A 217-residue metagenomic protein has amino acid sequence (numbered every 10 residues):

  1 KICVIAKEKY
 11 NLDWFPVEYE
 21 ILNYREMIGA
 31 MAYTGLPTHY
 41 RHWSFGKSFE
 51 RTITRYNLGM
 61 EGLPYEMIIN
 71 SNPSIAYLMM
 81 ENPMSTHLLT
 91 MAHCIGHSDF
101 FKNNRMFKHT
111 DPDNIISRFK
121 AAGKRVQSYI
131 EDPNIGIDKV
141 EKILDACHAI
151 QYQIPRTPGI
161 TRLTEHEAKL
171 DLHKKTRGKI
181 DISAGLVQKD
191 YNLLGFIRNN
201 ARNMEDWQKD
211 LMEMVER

Functional and structural regions predicted by a protein language model:
K1-S74, K108, D181, G185-E216: Auxiliary, metal-adjacent structural segments of Zn-dependent hydrolase domains
A30, N114-R118, E167: Short amphipathic alpha-helical patches
I53, P73-T90: Short pre-active-site segment immediately N-terminal to the catalytic Zn-binding motif
M79-H87, N114, I135-D138, G185 (+3 more regions): Conserved aromatic-histidine-acidic binding/catalytic patches
S85-K102: Active-site recognition of the HExxH zinc-binding catalytic motif
D99-T161: Post-HExxH zinc-binding segment in Zn-dependent metallohydrolases
K124, L144-E216: Well-ordered beta-sheet/strand-loop patches within structured domains
